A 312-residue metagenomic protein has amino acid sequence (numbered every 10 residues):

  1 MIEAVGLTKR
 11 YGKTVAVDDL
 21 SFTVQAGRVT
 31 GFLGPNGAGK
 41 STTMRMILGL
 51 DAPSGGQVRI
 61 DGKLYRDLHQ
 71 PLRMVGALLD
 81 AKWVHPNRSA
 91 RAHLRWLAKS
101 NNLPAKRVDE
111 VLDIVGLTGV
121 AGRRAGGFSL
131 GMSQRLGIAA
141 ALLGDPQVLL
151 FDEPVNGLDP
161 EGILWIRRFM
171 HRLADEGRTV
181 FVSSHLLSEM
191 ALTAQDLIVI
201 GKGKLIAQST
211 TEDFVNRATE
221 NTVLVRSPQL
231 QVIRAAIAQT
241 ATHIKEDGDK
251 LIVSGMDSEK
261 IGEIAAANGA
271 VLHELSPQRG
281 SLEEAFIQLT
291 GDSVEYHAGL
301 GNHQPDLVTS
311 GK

Functional and structural regions predicted by a protein language model:
I2-A4, K9-G201, A207: ABC transporter nucleotide-binding domains
Q57, T222, V271-E274: Residues at or immediately flanking beta-strands
R95, D109, M170, R234 (+2 more regions): Short glycine-/small-residue-rich flexible loop motifs, especially phosphate/cofactor-binding loops
V111, A125, D249-K250, Q278: Residue-level "edge-of-site" marker
R167-M256: ABC transporter nucleotide-binding domain
D257-K312: C-terminal coupling/interaction segments
